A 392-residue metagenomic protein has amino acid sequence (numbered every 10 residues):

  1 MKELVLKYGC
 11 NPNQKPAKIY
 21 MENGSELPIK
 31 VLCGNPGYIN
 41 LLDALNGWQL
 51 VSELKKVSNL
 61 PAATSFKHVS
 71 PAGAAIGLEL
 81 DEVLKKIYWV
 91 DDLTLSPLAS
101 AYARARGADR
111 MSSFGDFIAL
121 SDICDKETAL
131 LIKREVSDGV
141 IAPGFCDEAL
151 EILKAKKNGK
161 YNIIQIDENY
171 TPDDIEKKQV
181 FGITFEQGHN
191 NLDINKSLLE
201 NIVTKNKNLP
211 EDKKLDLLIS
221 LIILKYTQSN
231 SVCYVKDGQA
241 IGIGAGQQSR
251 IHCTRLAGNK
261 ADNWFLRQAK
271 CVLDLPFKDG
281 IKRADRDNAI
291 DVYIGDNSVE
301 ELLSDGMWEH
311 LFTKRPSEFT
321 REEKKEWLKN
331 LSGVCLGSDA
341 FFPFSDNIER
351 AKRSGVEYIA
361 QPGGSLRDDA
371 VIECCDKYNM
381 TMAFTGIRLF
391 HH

Functional and structural regions predicted by a protein language model:
M1-L198, K213-S231: Active-site loops and adjacent core secondary-structure elements that bind or stabilize anionic groups
N23-N35, A108-F114, N190-K207, D285-M307 (+2 more regions): Gly-rich Lys/Arg/Thr-decorated short loops/hinges at beta-loop-alpha junctions or inter-strand turns that position
E53, Y226, N263-R267, R353 (+1 more regions): Conserved helix-loop functional segments at active or binding sites
V57-S65, I164-I166, S229-K236, L266-F277 (+1 more regions): Flexible, glycine/charged-enriched surface loops at secondary-structure junctions
S70, C124, K236-Q239, Q247 (+2 more regions): Active-site-proximal loop/turn and secondary-structure-junction residues that shape catalytic pockets, frequently
A72-R110, I241-F341: Glycine- and Gly-Pro-enriched alpha-helical subdomains that act as flexible, kink-prone "lid/hinge" or packing modules
D116, L120-S121, R134-I164, N169-T171 (+6 more regions): C-terminal binding/interaction regions
D174-L209, R267-N288, V299: Substrate-contacting helices/loops that form the catalytic groove of nucleic-acid and nucleotide-polymer processing
